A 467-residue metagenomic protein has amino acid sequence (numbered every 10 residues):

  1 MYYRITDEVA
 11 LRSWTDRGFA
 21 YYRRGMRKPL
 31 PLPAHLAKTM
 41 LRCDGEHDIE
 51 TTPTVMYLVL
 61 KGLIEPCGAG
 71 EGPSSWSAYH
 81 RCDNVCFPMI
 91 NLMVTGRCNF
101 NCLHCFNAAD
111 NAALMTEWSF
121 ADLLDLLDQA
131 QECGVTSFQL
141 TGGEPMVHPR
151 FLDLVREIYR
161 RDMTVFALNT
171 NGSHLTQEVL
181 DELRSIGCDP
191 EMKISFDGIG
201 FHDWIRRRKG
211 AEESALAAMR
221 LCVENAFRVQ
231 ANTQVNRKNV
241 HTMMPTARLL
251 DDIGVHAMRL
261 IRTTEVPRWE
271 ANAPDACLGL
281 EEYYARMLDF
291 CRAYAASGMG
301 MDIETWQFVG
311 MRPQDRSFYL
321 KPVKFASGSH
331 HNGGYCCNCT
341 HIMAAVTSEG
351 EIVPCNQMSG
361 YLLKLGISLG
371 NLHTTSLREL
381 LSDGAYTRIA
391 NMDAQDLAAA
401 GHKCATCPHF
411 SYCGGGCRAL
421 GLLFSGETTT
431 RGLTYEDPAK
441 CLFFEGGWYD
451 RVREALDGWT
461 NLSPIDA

Functional and structural regions predicted by a protein language model:
M1-D110: N-terminal pre-core extensions flanking Radical SAM catalytic domains
R24, V346-E349: Short, acidic, Ser/Thr-enriched surface-loop or helix-capping motifs
R97-N107, P354-Q357, G401-L420: Local cysteine-cluster metal-coordination motifs and their immediate loop/turn environment, predominantly Fe-S cluster
N107-T116, S359-I367, F410-R453: Iron-sulfur (Fe-S) cluster-binding segments and ferredoxin-like electron-carrier domains, especially [2Fe-2S]
F120-T141, H148-G279, Y283: Radical SAM/AdoMet-radical enzyme domain recognition
L126-G142, G432-A467: Short Fe-S-cluster ligation motifs
E281-K324, Q357-A405: C-terminal accessory region of radical SAM enzymes
C336-H341: Short, small/polar residue-rich loop motifs at catalytic or cofactor-binding pockets
